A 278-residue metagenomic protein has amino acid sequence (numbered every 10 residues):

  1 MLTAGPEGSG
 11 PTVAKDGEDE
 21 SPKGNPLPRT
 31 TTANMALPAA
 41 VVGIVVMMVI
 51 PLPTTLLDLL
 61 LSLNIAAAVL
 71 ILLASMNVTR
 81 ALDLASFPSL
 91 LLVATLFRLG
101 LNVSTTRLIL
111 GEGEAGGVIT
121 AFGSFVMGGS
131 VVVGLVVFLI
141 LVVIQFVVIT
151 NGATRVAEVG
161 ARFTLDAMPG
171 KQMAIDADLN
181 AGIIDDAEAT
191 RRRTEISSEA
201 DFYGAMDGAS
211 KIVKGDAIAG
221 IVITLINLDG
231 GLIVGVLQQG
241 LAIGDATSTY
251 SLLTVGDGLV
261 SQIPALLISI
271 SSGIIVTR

Functional and structural regions predicted by a protein language model:
L2-E7, T12-L27, L57, N64 (+5 more regions): Juxtamembrane helix-loop transition segments at the membrane interface in multi-pass membrane proteins
N25-P38: N-terminal membrane topogenic signal
A33, G128-V133, I263: Membrane-interfacial loop-to-helix junctions in multi-pass transporters
A33-A36, L56-A68, Q262: Structural signature of hydrophobic alpha-helical transmembrane segments
A39-I50, L70-S75, T95-F97, V137-V147 (+2 more regions): Hydrophobic core segments of alpha-helical transmembrane domains in multi-pass membrane transport and ion-translocation
L99, V143, V147, T254-L266: Hydrophobic transmembrane alpha-helical segments of multi-pass transport and channel proteins
E199-D229: Transmembrane alpha-helical segments and their cytosolic interface motifs in multi-pass membrane proteins
A219-I223, L228, G256, V260-Q262 (+1 more regions): Conserved structured catalytic cores and adjacent interaction surfaces of nucleotide-binding/hydrolyzing enzymes
